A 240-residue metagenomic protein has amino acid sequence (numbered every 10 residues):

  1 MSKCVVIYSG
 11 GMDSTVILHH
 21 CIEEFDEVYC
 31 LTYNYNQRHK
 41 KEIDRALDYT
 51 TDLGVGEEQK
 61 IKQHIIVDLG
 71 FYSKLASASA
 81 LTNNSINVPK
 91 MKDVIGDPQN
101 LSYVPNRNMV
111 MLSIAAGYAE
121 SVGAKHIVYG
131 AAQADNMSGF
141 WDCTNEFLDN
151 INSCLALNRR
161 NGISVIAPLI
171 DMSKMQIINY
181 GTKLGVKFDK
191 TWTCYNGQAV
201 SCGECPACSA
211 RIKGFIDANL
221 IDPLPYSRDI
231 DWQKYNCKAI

Functional and structural regions predicted by a protein language model:
M1-G185: ATP-dependent adenylation/nucleotidyltransferase module used to activate substrates
Y49, F147, C205-A210, N236: Short alpha-helix boundary/capping motifs
L81, I86, C194, F215 (+1 more regions): Short clusters of hydrophobic/aromatic residues that line enzyme substrate/ligand-binding pockets
M109, S113, W192-K213: Local cysteine-cluster metal-coordination motifs and their immediate loop/turn environment, predominantly Fe-S cluster
Y129-D135, I178, F188-E204: Mid-to-C-terminal catalytic subdomains of enzymes that bind/position adenosyl phosphate moieties or nucleic-acid
V200, A207-Q233: Iron-sulfur (Fe-S) cluster-binding segments and ferredoxin-like electron-carrier domains, especially [2Fe-2S]
Q233-I240: Iron-sulfur (Fe-S) cluster-binding modules
